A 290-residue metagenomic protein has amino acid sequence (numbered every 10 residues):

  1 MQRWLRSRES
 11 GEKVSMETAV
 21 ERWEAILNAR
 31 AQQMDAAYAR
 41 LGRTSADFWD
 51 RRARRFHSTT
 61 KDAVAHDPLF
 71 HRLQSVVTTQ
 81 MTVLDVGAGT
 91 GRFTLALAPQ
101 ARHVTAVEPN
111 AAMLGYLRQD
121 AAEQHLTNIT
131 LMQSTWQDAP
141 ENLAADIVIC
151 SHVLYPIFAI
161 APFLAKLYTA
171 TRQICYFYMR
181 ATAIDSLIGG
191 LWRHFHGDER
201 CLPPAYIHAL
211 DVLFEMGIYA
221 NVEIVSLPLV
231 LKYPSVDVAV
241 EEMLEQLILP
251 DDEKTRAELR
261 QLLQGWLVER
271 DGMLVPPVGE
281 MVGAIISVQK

Functional and structural regions predicted by a protein language model:
W4, R8-V77: Conserved class I S-adenosyl-L-methionine
L84, T90-N128, M132-Q137: Class I SAM-dependent methyltransferase SAM/SAH-binding core
D138-L143: Short conserved loop adjoining the S-adenosyl-L-methionine
I147-A159: A short SAM/SAH-binding and catalytic strip from SAM-dependent methyltransferases
A161-Y176: A short glycine-rich, Lys/Arg-flanked "PGG" loop and its adjoining helix->strand segment in the class I
C175-C201: Conserved class I S-adenosyl-L-methionine
L202-G217: Short alpha-helix
Y219-K290: Conserved Class I S-adenosyl-L-methionine
